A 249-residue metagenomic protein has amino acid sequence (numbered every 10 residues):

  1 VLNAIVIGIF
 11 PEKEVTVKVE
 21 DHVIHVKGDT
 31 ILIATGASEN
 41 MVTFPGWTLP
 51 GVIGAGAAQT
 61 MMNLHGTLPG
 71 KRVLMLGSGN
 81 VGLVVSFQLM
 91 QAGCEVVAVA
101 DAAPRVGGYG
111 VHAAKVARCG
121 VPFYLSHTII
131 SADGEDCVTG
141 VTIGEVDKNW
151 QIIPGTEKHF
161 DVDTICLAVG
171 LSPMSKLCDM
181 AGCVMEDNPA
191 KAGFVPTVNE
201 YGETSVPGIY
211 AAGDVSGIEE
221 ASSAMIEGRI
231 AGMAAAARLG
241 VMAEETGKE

Functional and structural regions predicted by a protein language model:
V1-E249: Residues forming the flavin
